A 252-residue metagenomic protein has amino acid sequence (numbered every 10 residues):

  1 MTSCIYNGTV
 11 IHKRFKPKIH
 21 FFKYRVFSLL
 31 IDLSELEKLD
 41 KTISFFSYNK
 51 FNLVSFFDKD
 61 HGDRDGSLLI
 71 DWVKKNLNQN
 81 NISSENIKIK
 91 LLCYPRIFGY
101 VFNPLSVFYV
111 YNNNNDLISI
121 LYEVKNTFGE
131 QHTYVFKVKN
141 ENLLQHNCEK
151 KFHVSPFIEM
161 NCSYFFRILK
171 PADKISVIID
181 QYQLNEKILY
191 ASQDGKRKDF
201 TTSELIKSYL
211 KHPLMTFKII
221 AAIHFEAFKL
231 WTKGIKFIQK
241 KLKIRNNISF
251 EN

Functional and structural regions predicted by a protein language model:
M1-N252: Mature, function-bearing regions of proteins
